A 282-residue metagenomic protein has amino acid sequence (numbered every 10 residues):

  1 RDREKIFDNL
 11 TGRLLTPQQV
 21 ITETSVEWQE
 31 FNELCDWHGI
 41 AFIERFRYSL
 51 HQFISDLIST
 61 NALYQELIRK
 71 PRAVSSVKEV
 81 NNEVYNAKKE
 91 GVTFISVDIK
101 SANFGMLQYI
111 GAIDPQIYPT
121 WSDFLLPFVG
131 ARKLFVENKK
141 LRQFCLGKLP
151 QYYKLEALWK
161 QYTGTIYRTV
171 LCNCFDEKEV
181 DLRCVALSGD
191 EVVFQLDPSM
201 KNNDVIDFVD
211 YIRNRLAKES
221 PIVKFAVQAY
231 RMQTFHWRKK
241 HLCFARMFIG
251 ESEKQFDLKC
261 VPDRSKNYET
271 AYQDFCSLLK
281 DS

Functional and structural regions predicted by a protein language model:
R1-E83: Conserved "right-hand" nucleotidyltransferase catalytic core of DNA-directed polymerases
I6, L10, F31, L50-I54 (+7 more regions): Generic structural signal of hydrophobic/aromatic residues within well-ordered alpha-helices of folded domains
R13, P17-Q18, E27, F31 (+5 more regions): Short secondary-structure junctions and interdomain/linker hinges
C35, C145, C172-C174, C184 (+3 more regions): Generic recognition of cysteine residues
I43, Y48, N61-L182, S188: Helical catalytic core of nucleic-acid polymerases
R142, V192, F225-V227: Generic structural hydrophobic/aromatic packing signal, biased to beta-strands
K148-Y152, S199-S282: C-terminal polymerase-core module
S188-D197: A generic structural motif
